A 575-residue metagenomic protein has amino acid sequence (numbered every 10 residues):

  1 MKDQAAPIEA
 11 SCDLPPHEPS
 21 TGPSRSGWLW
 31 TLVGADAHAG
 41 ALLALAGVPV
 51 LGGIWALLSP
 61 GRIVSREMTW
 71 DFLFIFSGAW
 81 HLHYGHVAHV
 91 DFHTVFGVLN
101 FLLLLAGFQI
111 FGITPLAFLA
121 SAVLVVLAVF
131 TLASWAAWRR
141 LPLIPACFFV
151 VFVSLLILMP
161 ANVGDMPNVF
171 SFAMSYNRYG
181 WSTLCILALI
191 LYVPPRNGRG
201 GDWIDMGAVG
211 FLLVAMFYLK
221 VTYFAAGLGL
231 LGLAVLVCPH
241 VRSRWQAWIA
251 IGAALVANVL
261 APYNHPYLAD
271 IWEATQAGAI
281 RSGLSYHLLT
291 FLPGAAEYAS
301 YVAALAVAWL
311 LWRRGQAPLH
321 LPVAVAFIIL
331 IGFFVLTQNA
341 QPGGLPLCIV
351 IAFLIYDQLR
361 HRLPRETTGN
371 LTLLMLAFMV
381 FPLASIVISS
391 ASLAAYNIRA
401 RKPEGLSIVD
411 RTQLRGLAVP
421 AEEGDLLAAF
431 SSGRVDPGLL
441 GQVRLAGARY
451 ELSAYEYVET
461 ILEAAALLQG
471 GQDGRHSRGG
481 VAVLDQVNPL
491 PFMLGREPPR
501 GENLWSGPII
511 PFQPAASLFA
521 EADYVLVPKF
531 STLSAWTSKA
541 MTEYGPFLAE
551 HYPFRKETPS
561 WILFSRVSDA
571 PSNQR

Functional and structural regions predicted by a protein language model:
M1-L57, I144-C147: Start-transfer (signal-anchor) and selected internal transmembrane alpha helices of multi-pass inner/ER membrane
W55-I75, W80-Y84, H89-L99, F111-A120 (+4 more regions): Transmembrane catalytic cores of multi-pass membrane glycosyltransferases and polysaccharide-assembly enzymes
A120-F149, V153-L158: Transmembrane-helix motifs of polytopic, lipid-linked glycan transferases
V151-F152, M174-R199, D205-L212: Specific aromatic-rich, kink-prone transmembrane helix
V151-L184, I331-L336: Aromatic- and kink-enriched transmembrane "portal" helix at the membrane-lumen/periplasm boundary that abuts
V193-V214, S243-I249, P318-I328: Short hydrophobic alpha-helices at membrane interfaces in multi-pass membrane enzymes
D202-V221, G227-L233, A253-V256, A326-T337: Membrane-interface alpha helices of multi-pass inner-membrane proteins
F378, P382-P571: Extracytoplasmic
